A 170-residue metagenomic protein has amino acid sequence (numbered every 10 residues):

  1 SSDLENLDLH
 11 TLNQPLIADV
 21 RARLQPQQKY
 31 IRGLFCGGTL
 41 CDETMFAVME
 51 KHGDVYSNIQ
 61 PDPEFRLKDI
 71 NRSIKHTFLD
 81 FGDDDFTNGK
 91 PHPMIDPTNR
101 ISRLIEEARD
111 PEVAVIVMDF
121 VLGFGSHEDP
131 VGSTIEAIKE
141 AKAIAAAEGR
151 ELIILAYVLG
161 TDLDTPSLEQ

Functional and structural regions predicted by a protein language model:
L4, A22, D85-F86, K90-Q170: C-terminal non-catalytic interaction/assembly regions of soluble proteins
L4-T11: Conserved alpha/beta enzyme-core scaffold
T11-Y30, L40: Structural motif
Q27-Q28, G33-I105, D110: Short glycine-cluster motifs
